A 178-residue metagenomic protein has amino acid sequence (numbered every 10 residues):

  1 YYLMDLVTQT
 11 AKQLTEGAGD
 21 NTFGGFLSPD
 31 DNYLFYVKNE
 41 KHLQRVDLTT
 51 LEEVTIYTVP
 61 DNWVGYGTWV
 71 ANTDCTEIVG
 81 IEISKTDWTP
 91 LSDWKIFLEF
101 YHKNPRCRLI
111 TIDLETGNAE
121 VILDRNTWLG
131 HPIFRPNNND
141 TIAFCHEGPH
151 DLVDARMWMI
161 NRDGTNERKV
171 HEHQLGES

Functional and structural regions predicted by a protein language model:
Y1-Y2, H42-Q44, R108-I110, R156-W158: A short loop-to-beta-strand structural motif that recurs across blades of beta-propeller domains
M4, L27, Y36, V46 (+7 more regions): Generic structural signal for beta-strand residues in well-ordered domains
M4-N21, V46-G65, T111-W128, I160-E177: Multi-bladed beta-propeller domains
T8, D30, E40, T50 (+4 more regions): Acidic/polar residues in short coil/turn loops that connect beta-strands within repeat-based beta-sheet scaffolds
A18-V37, L43, D61-I81, D124-C145 (+1 more regions): Conserved beta-propeller blade repeats
L43-E52, Y57-V59, W88-K95, Y101-K103 (+2 more regions): Right-handed parallel beta-helix
G80-N104, C145-A155: Short, conserved, GDST-rich strand-edge loop motifs in beta-rich repeat architectures
A119-E167: Loop-centered beta-sheet repeat module
